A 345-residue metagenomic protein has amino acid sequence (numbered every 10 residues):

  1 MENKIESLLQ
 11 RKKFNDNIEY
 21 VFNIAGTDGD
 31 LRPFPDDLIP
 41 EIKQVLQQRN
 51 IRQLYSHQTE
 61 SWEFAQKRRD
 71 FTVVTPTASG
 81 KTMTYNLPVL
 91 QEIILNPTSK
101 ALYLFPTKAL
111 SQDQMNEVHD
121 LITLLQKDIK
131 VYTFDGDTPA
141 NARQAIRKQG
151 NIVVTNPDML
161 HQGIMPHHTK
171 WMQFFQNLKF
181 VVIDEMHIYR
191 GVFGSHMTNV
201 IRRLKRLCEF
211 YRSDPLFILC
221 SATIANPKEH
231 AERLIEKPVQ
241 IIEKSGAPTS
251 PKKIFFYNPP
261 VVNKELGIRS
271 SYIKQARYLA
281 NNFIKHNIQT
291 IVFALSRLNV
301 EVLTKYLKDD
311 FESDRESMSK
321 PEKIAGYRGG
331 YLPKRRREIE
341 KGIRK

Functional and structural regions predicted by a protein language model:
M1-T59, R69-D70, I129, E316 (+1 more regions): Helicase-associated low-complexity/disordered flanking segments
Q58, V74-S79, E185-F193, V200-H230: Conserved helicase ATPase motor motifs in RecA-like P-loop NTPase domains
E63-K67, F71, T82-P97, R202-K205: Walker A/P-loop NTP-binding motif
K100-Y103, T107-Q114, A280-D310: Conserved strand-helix element at the start of the C-terminal RecA-like helicase core
L110-D135, R233-V239, F311-D314: Conserved helix-turn-beta segment of the N-terminal RecA-like "Helicase ATP-binding" lobe in SF1/SF2 helicases
G136-K179, K341: Conserved helix/coil segment N-terminal to the catalytic DExD/H
A142-R143, Y331-K345: Conserved helicase ATPase core of P-loop NTP-dependent helicases/translocases
L216-C220, I224, K228-V300: Conserved interdomain linker/interface between the two RecA-like ATPase lobes of SF2 helicase motors
